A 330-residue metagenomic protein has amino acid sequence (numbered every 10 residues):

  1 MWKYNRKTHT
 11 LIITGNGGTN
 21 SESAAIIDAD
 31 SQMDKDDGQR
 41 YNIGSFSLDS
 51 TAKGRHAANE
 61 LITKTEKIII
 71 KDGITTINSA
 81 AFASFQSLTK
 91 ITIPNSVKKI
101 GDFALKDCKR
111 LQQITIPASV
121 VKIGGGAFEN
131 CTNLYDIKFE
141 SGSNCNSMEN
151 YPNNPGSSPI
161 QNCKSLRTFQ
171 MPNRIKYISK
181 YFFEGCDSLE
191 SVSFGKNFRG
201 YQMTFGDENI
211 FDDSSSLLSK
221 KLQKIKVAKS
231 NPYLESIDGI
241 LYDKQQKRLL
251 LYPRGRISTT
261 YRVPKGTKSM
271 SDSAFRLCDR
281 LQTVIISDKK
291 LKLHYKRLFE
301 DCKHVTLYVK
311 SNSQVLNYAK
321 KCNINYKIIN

Functional and structural regions predicted by a protein language model:
M1-H9, G15-A29: Extracellular, modular beta-sheet/disulfide-rich ectodomains of secreted and cell-surface proteins
T8-G17, T63-T76, Q86-K99, K109-K122 (+8 more regions): Structural signature of tandem-repeat unit edges
I27-A57: Surface-exposed intrinsically disordered loops and tails
F46-L48, A81, I100, I123: Extracellular leucine-rich repeat
S50-E60, S158-I160, S214-S216: Leucine-rich repeat
F299, C322: Acidic, glycine/polar-enriched metal-coordinating patches/loops that mediate binding to polyanionic ligands
